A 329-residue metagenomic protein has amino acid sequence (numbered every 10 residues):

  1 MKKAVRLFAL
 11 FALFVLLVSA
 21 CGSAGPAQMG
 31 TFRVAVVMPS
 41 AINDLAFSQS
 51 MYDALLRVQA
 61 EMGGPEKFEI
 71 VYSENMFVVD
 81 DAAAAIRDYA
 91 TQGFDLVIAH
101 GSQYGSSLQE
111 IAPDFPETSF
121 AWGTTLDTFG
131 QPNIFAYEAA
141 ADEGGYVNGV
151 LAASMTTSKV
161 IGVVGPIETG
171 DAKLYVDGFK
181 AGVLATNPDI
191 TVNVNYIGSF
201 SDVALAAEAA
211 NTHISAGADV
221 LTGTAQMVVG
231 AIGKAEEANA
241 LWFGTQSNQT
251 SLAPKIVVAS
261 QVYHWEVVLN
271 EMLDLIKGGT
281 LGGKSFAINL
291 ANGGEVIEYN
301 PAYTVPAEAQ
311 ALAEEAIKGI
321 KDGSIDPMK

Functional and structural regions predicted by a protein language model:
M1-R33: Short, low-complexity disordered leader/linker segments with a strong preference for bacterial N-terminal type II
G25-K329: A residue-level marker of the well-folded mature domains of exported/periplasmic proteins
